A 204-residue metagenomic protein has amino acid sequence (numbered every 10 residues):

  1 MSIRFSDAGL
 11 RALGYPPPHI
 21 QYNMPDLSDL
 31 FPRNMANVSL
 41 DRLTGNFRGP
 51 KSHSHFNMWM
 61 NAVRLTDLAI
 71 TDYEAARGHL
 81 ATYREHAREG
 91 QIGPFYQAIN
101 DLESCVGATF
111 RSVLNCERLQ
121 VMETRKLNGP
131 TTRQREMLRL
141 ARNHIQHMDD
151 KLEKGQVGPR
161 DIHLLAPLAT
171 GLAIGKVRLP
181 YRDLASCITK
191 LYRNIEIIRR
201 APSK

Functional and structural regions predicted by a protein language model:
M1-Q134, H163-K204: Amphipathic alpha-helical interface segments
T132-V157: Histidine-centered, metal-coordinating catalytic motifs and their short helical/loop contexts
K154-A166: Interfacial non-cytosolic loop connecting adjacent transmembrane helices
